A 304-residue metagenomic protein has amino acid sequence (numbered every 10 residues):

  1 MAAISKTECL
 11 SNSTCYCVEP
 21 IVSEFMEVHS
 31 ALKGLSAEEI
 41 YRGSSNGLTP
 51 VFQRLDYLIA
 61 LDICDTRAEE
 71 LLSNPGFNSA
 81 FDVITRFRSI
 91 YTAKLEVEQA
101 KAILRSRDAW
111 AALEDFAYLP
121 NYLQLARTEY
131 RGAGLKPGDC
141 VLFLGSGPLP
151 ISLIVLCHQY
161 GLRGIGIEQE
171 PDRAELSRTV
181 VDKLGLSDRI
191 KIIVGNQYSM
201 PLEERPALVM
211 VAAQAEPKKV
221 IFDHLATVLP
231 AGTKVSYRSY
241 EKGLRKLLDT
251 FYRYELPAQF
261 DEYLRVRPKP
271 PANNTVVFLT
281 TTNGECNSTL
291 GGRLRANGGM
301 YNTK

Functional and structural regions predicted by a protein language model:
Q53-A133: Conserved Class I S-adenosyl-L-methionine-dependent methyltransferase catalytic core
P137-P148: Conserved class I S-adenosyl-L-methionine
P148-G161: Conserved SAM-binding loop of SAM-dependent methyltransferases across substrates and taxa, primarily the Class I
R163-E168: Conserved SAM-binding motif I beta-strand of class I
E170-D172: Conserved SAM/SAH-binding beta-strand->alpha-helix loop
S177-R178: Conserved SAM-binding loop
G232-K242: Conserved beta-strand signature within the Rossmann-like core of class I S-adenosyl-L-methionine
E241-G298: Active-site capping/gating segments
